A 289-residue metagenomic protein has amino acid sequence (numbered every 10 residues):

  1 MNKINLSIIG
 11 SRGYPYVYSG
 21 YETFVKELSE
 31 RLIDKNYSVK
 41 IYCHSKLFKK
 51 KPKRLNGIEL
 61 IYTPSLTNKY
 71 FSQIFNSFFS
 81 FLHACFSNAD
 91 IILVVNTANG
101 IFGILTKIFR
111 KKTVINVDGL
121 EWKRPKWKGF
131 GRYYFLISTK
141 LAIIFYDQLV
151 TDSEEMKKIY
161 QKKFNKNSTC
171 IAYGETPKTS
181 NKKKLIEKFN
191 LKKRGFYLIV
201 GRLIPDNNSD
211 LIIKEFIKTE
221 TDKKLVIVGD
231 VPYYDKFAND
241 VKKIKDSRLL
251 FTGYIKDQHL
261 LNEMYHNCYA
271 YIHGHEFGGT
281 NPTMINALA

Functional and structural regions predicted by a protein language model:
K3-N5, S11-V17, R31-N68, E155-K163 (+2 more regions): N-terminal strand-loop element at the rim of the active site of nucleotide-sugar-dependent glycosyltransferases
S7, K188-E220, V226: Conserved donor-binding/catalytic core segment of Leloir-type glycosyltransferases
S72-C85, A89-D118, W122, G279: An aromatic- and histidine-rich active-site surface loop
L82-C85, I108, R132-L149: Membrane-proximal helix-turn-helix segments that form the acceptor-binding/catalytic region of lipid-linked
A172-K193: Acidic anion/phosphate-binding donor-loop and adjacent secondary structure in glycosyltransferase catalytic cores
A238-H259: Nucleotide-activated donor-binding/catalytic signature segment of Leloir-type glycosyltransferases, i.e., the conserved
Y254, E263-C268: Short alpha-helical donor nucleotide-sugar binding micro-motif in glycosyltransferases
E276: Aromatic "clamp/platform" in nucleotide-sugar-dependent glycosyltransferases that forms part of the donor/acceptor
